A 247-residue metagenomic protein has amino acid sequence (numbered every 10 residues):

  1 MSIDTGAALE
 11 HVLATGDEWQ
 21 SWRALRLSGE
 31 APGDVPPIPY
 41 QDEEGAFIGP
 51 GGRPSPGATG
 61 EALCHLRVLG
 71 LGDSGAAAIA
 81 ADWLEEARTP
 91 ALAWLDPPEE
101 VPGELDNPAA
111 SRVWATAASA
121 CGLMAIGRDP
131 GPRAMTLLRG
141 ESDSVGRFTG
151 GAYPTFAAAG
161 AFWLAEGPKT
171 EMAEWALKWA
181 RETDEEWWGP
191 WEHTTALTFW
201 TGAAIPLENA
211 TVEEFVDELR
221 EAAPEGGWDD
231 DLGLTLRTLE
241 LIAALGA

Functional and structural regions predicted by a protein language model:
M1-A247: Preference for long, amphipathic alpha-helical scaffolds in soluble/luminal domains and all-alpha bundles
